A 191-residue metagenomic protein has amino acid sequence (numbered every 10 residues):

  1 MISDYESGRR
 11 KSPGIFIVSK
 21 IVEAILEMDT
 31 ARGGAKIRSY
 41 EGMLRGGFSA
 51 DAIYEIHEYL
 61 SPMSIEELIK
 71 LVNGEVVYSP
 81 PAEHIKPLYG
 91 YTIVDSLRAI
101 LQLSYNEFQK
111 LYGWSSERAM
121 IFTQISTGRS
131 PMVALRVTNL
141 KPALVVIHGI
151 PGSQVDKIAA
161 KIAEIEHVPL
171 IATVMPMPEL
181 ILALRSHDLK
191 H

Functional and structural regions predicted by a protein language model:
M1, A31-G34, V146, A172: A generic structural-conservation signal
M1-P13: Recognition helix of helix-turn-helix/homeodomain-like DNA-binding domains that insert into the DNA major groove
G14-R32: DNA major-groove recognition helix of helix-turn-helix/homeodomain DNA-binding modules
F16, K20-I21, K36, M43-L44 (+1 more regions): N-terminal charge/polar-biased segments
G33-K110, W114-S115: Helix-turn-helix/homeodomain-like alpha-helical modules used for DNA recognition and transcription-factor dimerization
I100-H191: Feature captures the catalytic cores and cofactor-binding loops of soluble hydro-lyases/lyases that act on carboxylate
